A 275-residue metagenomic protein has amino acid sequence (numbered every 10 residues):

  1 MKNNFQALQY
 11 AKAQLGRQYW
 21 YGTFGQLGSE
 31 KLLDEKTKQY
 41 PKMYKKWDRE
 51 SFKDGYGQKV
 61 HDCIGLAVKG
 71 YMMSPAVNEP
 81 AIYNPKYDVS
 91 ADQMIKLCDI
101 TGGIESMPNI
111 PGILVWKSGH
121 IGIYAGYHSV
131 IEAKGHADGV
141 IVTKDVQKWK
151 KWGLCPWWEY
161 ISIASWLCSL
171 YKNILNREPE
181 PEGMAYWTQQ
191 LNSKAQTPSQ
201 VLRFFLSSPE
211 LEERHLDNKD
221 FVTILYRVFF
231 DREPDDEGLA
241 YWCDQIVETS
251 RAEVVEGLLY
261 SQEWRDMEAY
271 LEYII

Functional and structural regions predicted by a protein language model:
M1-E79, S118-H120, I131-A133, A137 (+1 more regions): N-terminal capping segments
K2-Q9, V68, A76-Q147, C155-W157: ...with weaker cross-activation on analogous glycine-rich loops/strands in unrelated enzymes
K150: Nucleotide-cofactor and metal-assisted catalytic machinery
I163-I275: Substrate/cofactor-recognition hotspot
